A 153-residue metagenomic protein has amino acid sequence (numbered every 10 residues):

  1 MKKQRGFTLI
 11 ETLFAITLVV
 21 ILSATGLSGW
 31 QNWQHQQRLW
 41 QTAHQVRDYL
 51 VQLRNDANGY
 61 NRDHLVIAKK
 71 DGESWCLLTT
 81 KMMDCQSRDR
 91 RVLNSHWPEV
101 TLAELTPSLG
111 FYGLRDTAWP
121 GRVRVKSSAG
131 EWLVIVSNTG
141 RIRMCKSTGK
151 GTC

Functional and structural regions predicted by a protein language model:
M1-Q31: N-terminal single-pass transmembrane signal-anchor helix
K2, T25-V51, N55-C153: N-terminal helix-rich module
